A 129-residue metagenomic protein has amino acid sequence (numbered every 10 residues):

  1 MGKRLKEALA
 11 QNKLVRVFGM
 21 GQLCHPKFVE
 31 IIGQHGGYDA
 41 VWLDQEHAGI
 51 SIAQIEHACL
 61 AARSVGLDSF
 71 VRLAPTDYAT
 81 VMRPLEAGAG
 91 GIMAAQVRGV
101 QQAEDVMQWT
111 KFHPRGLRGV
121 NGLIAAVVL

Functional and structural regions predicted by a protein language model:
M1-G19: N-terminal amphipathic alpha-helix/helix-capping segment at the start of soluble metabolic enzymes
V15-M20, V41-L43, S69-L73, I92-A94: Hydrophobic faces of well-ordered beta-strands that scaffold small-molecule active sites in alpha/beta enzyme cores
G21-H35, P75-R83: Short, acidic/polar
K27-Q34, Y38-H57: Glycine-rich, proline-tolerant flexible connector loops at the mouths of alpha/beta enzymes
H35-A40, E86-G91, K111: Glycine-enriched alpha-helix->loop->beta-strand junction motifs that scaffold or abut catalytic
Q45-H47, A74-P75, V97-R98: Short, ordered loop/turn segments at secondary-structure junctions
I52-A74, Y78, M82-E86, Q108-G116: Alpha-helix-loop-beta-strand connector modules within alpha/beta enzyme cores
G91-L129: Conserved anion-binding
